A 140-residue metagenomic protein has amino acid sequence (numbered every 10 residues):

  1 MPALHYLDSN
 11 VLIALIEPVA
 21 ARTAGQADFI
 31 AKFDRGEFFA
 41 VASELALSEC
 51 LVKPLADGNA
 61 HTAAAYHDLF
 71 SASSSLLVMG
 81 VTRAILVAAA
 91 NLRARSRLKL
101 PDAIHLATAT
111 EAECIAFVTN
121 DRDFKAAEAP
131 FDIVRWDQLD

Functional and structural regions predicted by a protein language model:
M1-A42, L55-D68, R122, V134-D140: Short, well-structured N-terminal submotif of metal-dependent ribonuclease cores
M1-L4, A72-V78, L106-D140: Acidic, PIN/NYN-like endoribonuclease modules and their adjacent C-terminal/linker elements
S9, E44, D102-L106: Conserved glycosyltransferase catalytic-site signature
L12, L47, L86, F124-K125: A generic structural signal for short hydrophobic patches within well-formed alpha-helices
I16, P54, R93, E128: Short, flexible helix/strand-to-coil boundary loops that buttress conserved ligand/catalytic motifs in alpha/beta
P18, L45-A46, S73-A94: Acidic catalytic patch
S43, V81, P101, N120: Replace "coordinates the UDP/GDP/TDP-sugar" with "coordinates nucleotide-activated sugar donors
